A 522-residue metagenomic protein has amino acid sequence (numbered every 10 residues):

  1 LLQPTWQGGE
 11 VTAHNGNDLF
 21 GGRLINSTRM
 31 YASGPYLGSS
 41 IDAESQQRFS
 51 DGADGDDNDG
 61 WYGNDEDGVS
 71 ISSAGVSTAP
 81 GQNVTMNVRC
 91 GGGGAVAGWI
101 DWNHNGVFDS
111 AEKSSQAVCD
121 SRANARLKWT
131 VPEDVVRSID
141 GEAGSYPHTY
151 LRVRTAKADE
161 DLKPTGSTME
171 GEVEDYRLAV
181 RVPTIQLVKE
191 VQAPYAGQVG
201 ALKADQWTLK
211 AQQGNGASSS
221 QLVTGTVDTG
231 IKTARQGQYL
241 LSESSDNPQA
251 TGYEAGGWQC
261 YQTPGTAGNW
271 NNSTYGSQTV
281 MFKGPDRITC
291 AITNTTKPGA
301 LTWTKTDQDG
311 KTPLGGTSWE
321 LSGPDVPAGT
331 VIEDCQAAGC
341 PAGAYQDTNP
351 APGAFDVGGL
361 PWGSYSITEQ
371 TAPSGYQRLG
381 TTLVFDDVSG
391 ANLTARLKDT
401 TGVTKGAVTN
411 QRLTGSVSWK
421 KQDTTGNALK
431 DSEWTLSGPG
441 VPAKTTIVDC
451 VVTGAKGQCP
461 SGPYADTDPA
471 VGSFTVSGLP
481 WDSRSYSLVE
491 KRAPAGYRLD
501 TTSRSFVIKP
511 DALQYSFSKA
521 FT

Functional and structural regions predicted by a protein language model:
L1-V182: A broad "non-catalytic interaction surface" signal
I71-G92, H104-C119, T130-D161, R181-T522: Solvent-exposed loop/turn and edge beta-strand elements of beta-rich ligand-binding domains
